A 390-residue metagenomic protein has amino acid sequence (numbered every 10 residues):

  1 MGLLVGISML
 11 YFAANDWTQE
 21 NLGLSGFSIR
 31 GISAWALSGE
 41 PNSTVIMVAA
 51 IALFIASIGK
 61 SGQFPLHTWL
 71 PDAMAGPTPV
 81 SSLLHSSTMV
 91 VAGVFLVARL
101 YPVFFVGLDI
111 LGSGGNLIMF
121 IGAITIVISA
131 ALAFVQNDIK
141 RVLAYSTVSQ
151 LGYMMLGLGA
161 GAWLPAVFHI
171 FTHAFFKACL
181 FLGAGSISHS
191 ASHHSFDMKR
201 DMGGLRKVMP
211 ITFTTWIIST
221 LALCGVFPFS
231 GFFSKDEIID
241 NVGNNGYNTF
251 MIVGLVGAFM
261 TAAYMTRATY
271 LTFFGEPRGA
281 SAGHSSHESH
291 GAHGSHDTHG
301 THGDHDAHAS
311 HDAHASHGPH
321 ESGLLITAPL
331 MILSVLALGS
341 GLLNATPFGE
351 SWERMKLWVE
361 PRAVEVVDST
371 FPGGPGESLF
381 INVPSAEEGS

Functional and structural regions predicted by a protein language model:
M1-G349, S369, G373, S378-S390: ...captures the hydrophobic TM-helix bundle architecture rather than a specific catalytic motif, and can also fire on
G349-D368: Membrane-proximal cytoplasmic C-terminal regulatory module of class A 7TM GPCRs
